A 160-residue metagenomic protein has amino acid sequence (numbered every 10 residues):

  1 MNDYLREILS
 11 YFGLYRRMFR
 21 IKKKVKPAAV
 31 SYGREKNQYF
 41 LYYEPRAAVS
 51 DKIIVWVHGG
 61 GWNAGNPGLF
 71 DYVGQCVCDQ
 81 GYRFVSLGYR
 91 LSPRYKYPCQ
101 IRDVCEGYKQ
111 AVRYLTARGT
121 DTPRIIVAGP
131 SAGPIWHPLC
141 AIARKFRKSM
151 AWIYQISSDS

Functional and structural regions predicted by a protein language model:
D3-A48: N-terminal cap/lid segment of alpha/beta-hydrolase-fold proteins
Q38, D51, D121-R124: Short acidic capping loops at alpha-helix termini that bridge into adjacent secondary structure
D51-G59: Short beta-strand element of the alpha/beta-hydrolase
I53, C78-V85: A fold-wide structural signal in alpha/beta-hydrolase
G60-G61, G133: Short glycine-rich anion-binding loops that position phosphate/pyrophosphate groups of nucleotides and phosphorylated
G65-V73, V85-R124: Catalytic nucleophile-loop/oxyanion-hole region of alpha/beta-hydrolase and closely related hydrolase-like folds
F70-C76, K145-R147: A glycine- and small-aliphatic-rich helix-loop capping segment at beta-alpha/alpha-beta transitions that lines
K109-S160: Primarily recognizes the serine-hydrolase "nucleophile elbow" in alpha/beta-hydrolase and SGNH/GDSL folds
